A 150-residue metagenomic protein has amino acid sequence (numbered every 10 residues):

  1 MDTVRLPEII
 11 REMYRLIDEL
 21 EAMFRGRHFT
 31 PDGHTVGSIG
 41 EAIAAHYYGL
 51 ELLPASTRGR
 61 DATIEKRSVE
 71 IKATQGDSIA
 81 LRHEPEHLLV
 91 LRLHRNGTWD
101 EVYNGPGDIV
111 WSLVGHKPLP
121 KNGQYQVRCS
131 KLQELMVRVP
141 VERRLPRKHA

Functional and structural regions predicted by a protein language model:
M1-E65, I71-A150: Nucleic-acid endonuclease domains
